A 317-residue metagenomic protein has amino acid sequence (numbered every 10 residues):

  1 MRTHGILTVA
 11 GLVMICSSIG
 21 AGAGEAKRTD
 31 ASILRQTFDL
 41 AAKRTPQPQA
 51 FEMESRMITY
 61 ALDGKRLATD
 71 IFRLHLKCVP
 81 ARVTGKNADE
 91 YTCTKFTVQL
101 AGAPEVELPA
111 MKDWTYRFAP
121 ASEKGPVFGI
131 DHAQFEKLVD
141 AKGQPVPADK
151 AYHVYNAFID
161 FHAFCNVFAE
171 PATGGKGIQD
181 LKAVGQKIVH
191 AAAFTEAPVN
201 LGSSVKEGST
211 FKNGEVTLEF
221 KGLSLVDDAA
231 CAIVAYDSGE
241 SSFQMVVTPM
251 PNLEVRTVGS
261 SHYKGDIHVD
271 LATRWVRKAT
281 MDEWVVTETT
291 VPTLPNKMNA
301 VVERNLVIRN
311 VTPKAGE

Functional and structural regions predicted by a protein language model:
M1-V9: Bacterial N-terminal signal peptides that target proteins for export
T8-S18: Bacterial N-terminal signal peptides
I19-A23: Sec/Tat signal peptide C-region and signal peptidase I cleavage site
G24-E317: Signature of exported/secreted
